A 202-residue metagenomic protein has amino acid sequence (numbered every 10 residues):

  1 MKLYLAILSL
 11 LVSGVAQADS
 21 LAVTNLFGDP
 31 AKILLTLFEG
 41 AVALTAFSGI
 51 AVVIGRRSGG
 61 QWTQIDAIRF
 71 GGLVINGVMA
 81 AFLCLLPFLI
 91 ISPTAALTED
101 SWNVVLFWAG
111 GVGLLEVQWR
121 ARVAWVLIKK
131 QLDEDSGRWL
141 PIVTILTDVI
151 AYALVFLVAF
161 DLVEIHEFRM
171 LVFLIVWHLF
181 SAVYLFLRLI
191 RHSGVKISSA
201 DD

Functional and structural regions predicted by a protein language model:
M1-A18: N-terminal secretory/membrane targeting signals
V23-L44: Hydrophobic transmembrane alpha-helical segments in integral membrane proteins
L35-E39, W62-A80, Q131-D148, D201-D202: Juxtamembrane helix-loop boundaries in multi-pass membrane proteins
E39-S58: N-terminal signal-anchor/start-transfer transmembrane helix
A81-F88, L146-V163: Hydrophobic alpha-helical transmembrane segments in multi-pass integral membrane proteins
L89-Y152: Membrane-proximal helix-loop-helix units in multi-pass membrane proteins
F168-Y184: Small-residue-rich transmembrane alpha-helices that serve as helix-helix interface/gating elements in multipass
S193-D202: Short, highly charged, low-complexity non-transmembrane loops/tails of multi-pass membrane proteins
